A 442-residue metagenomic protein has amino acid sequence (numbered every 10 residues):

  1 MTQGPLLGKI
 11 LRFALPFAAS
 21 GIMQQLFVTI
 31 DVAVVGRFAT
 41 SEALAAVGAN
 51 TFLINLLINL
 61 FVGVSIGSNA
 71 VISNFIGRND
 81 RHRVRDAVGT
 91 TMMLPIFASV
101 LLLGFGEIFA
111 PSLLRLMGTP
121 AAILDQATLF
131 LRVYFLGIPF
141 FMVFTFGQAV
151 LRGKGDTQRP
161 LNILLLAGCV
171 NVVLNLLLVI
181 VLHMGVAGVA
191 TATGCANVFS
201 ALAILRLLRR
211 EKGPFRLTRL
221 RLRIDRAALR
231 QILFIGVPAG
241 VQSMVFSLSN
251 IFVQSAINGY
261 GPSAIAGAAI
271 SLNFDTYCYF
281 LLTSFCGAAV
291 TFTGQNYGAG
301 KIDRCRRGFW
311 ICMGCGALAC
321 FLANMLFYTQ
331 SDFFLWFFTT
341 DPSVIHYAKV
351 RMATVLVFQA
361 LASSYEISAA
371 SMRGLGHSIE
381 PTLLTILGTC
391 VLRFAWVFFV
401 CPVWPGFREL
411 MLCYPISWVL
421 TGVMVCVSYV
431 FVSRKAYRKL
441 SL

Functional and structural regions predicted by a protein language model:
M1-A14, I72-G137, V170, V181-V237 (+2 more regions): Short alpha-helical transmembrane segments in multi-pass integral membrane proteins
Q3, L7-L26, I30, L53-L60 (+8 more regions): Residue-level signal for short hydrophobic patches within transmembrane helices of multi-pass membrane transporters
R12-D31, V133, A167, A196-S200 (+3 more regions): Transmembrane helical elements of multi-pass membrane transporters/channels
L26-A45, L114-A121, L177-M184, M244-S271 (+4 more regions): Helix-terminus/linker motif at the lipid-water interface of multi-pass membrane proteins
T29-A33, G104, S112, F146-V150 (+8 more regions): Alpha-helical transmembrane segments of multipass membrane proteins
A39-F52, T128-L131, A190, P262-Y277 (+2 more regions): Small-residue hotspots at the loop-to-helix junctions and early N-terminal turns of transmembrane alpha-helices
L44-G104, F141-P160, Q254, G267-S331 (+1 more regions): Small-residue-rich hydrophobic transmembrane alpha-helices
S65, Y134-R152, P160-N171, V189-I204 (+4 more regions): Short runs within selected transmembrane alpha-helices of multi-pass transporters and secretion channels
